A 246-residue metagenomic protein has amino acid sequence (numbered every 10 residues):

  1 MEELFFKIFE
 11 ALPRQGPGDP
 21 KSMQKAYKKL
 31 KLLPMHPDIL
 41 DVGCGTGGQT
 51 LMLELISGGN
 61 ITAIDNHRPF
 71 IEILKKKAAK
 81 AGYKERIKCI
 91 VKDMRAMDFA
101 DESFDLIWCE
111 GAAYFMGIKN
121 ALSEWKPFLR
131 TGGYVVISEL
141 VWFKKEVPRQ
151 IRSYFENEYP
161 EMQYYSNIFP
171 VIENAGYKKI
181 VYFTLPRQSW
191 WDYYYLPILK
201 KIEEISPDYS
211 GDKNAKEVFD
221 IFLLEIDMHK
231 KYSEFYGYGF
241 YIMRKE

Functional and structural regions predicted by a protein language model:
P17-H36: Conserved alpha-helix/loop element of class I SAM-dependent methyltransferases that forms part of the SAM/SAH-binding
L40, G48-A96: Class I SAM-dependent methyltransferase SAM/SAH-binding core
R95-L106: A short acidic, Gly/Pro-enriched loop at the edge of an enzyme's catalytic core that lines a small-molecule cofactor
L106-K119: A short SAM/SAH-binding and catalytic strip from SAM-dependent methyltransferases
K119-Y134: A short glycine-rich, Lys/Arg-flanked "PGG" loop and its adjoining helix->strand segment in the class I
L140-Y159: Short, glycine-/aromatic-enriched active-site segment of Class I SAM-dependent methyltransferases
E161-G176: Short alpha-helix
V181-E246: Conserved Class I S-adenosyl-L-methionine
